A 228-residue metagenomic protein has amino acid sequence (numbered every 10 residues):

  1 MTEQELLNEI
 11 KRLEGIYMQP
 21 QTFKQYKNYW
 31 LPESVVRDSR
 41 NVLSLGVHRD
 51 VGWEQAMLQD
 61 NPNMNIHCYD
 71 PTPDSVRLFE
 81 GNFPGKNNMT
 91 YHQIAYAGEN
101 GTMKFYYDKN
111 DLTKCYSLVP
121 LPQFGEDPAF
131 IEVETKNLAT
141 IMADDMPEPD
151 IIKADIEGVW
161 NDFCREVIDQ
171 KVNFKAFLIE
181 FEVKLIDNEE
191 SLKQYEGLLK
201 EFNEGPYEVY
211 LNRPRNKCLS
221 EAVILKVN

Functional and structural regions predicted by a protein language model:
M1-N228: Phosphate/nucleotide-binding beta-alpha loop and adjacent structural elements of enzyme active sites
